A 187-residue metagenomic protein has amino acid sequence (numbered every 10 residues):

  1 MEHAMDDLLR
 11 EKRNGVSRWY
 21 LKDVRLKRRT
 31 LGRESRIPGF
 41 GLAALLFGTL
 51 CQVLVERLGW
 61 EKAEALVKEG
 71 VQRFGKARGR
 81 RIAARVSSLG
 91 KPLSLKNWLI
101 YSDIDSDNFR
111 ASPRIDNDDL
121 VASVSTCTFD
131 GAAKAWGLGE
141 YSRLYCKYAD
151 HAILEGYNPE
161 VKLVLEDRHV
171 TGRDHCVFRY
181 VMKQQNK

Functional and structural regions predicted by a protein language model:
M1-D119, T128-C146, H151, G156 (+2 more regions): N-terminal accessory segment detector
